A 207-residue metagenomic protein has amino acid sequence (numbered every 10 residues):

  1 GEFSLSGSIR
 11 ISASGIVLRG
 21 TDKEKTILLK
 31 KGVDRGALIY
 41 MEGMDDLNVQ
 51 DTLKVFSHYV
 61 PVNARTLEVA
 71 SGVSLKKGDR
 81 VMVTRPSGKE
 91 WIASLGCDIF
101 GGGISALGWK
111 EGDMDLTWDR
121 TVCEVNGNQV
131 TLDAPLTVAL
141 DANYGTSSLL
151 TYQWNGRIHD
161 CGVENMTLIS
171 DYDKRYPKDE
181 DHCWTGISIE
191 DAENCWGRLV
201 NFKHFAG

Functional and structural regions predicted by a protein language model:
G1-V17, T21-R35, P86-W118, A134-N143: N-terminal extracellular ligand-recognition/capping segment immediately after the signal peptide
S6, T26, L140, S170-D171 (+2 more regions): Surface-exposed loop/turn segments connecting beta-strands in extracellular beta-rich domains
S8, G36-L38, T66, G186 (+1 more regions): Structural detector of coil-to-beta-strand junctions
I16-A64, A70-S71, T131-S148, Y152 (+1 more regions): Right-handed parallel beta-helix/beta-spiral solenoid domain characteristic of secreted/periplasmic
V17-T21, L75-G78, C161-V163, C195-L199: All-beta strand scaffolds that present successive hydrophobic residues in beta-strands
D22, M82-R85, T167, N201: A structural signal for beta-strand register positions
W109-D113, W154, P177-K178: Short consensus segments that form the blades of beta-propeller domains, in both extracellular/periplasmic
V122-E124: Conserved hydrophobic positions within beta-strands
